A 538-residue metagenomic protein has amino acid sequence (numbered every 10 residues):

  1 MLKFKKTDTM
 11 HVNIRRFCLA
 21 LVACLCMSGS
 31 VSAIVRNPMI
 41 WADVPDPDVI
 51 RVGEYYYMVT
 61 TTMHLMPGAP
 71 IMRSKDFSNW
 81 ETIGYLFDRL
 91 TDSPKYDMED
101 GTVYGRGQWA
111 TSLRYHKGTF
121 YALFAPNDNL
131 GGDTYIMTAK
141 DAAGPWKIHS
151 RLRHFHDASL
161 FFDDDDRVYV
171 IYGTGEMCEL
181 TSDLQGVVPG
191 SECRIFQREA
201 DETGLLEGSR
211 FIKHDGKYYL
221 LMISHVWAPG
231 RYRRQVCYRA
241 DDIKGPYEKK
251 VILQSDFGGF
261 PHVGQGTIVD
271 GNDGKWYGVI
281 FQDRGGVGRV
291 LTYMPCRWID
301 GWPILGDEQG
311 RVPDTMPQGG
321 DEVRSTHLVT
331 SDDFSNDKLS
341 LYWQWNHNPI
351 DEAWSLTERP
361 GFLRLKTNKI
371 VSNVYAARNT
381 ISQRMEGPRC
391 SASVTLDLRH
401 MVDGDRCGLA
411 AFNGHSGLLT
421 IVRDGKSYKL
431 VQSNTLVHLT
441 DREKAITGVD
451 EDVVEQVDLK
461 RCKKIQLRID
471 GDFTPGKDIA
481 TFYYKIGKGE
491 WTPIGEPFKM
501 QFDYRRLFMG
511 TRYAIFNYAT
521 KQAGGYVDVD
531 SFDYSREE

Functional and structural regions predicted by a protein language model:
L2-L19: Bacterial N-terminal signal peptides that target proteins for export
C18-G29: Bacterial N-terminal signal peptides
S32-E538: Carbohydrate-active catalytic/glycan-binding domains of CAZyme proteins, especially the secreted or lumenal ectodomains
